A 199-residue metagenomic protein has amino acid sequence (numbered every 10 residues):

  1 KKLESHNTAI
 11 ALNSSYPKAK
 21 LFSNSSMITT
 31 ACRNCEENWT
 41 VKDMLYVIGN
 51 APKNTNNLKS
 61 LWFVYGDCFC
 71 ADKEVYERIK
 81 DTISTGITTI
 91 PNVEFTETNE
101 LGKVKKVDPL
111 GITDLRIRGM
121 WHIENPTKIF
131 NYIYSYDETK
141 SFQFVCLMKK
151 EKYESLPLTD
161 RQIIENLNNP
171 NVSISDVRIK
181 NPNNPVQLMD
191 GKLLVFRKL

Functional and structural regions predicted by a protein language model:
L3-L199: Nucleic-acid endonuclease domains
